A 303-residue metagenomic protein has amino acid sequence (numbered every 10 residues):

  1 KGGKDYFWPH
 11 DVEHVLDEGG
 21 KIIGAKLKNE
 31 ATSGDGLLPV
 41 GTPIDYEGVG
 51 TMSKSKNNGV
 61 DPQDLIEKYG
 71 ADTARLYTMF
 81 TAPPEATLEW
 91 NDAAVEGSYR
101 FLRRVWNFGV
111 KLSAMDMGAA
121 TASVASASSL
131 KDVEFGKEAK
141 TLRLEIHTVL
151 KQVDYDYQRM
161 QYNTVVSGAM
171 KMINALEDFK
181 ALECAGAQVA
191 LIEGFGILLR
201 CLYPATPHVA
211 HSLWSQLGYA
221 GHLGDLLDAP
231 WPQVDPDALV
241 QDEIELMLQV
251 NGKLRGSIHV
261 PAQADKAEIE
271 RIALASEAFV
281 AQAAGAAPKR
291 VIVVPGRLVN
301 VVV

Functional and structural regions predicted by a protein language model:
K1-V189, N300: Long, charged, mostly alpha-helical binding arms that flank functional sites
A25-K28, M52, N58, A86-D92 (+2 more regions): Basic, alpha-helical terminal appendages of large translation-related enzymes
